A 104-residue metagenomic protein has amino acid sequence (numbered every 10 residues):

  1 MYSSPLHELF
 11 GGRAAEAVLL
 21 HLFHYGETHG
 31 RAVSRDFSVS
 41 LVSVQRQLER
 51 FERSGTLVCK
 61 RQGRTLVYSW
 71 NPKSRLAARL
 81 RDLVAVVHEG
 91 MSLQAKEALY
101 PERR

Functional and structural regions predicted by a protein language model:
S4-A15, H29, V58-A85: Short, cationic-aromatic polyanion-contact patches
A17-Y25: Short amphipathic alpha-helical elements of helix-turn-helix/winged-helix folds
T28-D36: Short acidic, hydrophobic short linear motifs in intrinsically disordered regions
V42: Key DNA-contact positions within bacterial/archaeal DNA-binding proteins
L48-E49: Short, hydrophobic-biased segments on the C-terminal half of alpha helices that form "recognition helices"
G55: Glycine-centered, phosphate/nucleic-acid-interacting loop/turn motifs that mediate DNA/RNA or nucleotide
R75-R104: Amphipathic alpha-helical dimerization/coiled-coil segments that flank or bridge DNA-binding/regulatory modules
